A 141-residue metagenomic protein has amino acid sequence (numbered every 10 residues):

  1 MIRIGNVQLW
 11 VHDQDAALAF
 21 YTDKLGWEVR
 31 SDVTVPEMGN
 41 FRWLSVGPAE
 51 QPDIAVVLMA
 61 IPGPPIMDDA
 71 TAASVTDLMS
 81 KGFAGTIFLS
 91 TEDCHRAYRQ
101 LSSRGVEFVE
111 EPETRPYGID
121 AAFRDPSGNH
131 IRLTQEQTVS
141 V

Functional and structural regions predicted by a protein language model:
I2, N6-L9, V33, R42-G47 (+2 more regions): Vicinal oxygen chelate
I2, W10-P62: Core segments of cupin and vicinal oxygen chelate
T22-K24, A72-S74, S103-G105, Q137-T138: Short, glycine/charged-enriched secondary-structure capping and boundary segments
P52-I54, I66, A97, V141: Residue-level signal for secondary-structure boundary sites
M59-A72, E110, T114, Q135-T138: Acetyl-CoA-dependent GNAT
D69, A73, E92-R96: Generic alpha-helical secondary structure signal
D77-M79: Short Gly/Pro-enriched turn/cap motifs at secondary-structure boundaries
